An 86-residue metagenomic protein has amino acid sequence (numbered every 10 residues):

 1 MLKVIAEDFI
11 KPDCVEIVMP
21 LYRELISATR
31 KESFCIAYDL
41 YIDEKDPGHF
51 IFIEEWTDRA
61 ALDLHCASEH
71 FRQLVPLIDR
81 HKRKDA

Functional and structural regions predicted by a protein language model:
M1-L2, I17, S33-C35: Short, flexible segments with low predicted structural confidence
L2-F9, D39-C66: Short, well-ordered beta-strand segments in beta-rich or mixed alpha/beta enzyme and ligand-binding folds
I5, D13, K84-A86: Residue-level detector of intrinsically disordered/flexible regions characterized by low predicted structural confidence
I10-V18: Short, surface-exposed ligand-recognition loops at beta-strand->loop->(often short) alpha-helix junctions that present
E24-A37, E55-A86: An amphipathic, aromatic/His-enriched active-site/gating alpha helix that lines ligand/cofactor pockets
